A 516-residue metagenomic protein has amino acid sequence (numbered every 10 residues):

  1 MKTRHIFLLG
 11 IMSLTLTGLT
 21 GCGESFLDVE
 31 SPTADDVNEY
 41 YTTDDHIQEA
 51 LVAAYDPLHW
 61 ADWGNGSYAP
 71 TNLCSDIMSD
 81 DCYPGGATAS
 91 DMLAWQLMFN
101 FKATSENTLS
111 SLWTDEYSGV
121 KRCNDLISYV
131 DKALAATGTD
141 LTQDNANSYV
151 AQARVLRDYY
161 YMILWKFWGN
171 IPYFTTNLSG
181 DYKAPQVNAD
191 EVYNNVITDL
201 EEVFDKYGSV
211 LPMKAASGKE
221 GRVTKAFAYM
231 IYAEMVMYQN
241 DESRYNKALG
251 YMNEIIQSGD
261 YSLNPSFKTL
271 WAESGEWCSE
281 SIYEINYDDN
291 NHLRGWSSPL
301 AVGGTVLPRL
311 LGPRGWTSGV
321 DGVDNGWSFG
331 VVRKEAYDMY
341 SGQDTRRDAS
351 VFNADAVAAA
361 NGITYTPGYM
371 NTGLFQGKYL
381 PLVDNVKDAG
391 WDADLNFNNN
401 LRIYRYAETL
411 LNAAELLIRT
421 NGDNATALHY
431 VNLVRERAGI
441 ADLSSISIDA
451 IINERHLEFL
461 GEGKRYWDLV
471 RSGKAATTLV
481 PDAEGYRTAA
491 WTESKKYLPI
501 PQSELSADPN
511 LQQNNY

Functional and structural regions predicted by a protein language model:
T3, T17-T43, D158, V196 (+4 more regions): Bacterial Sec-dependent N-terminal signal peptides
C22-F26, D44, C74, C82 (+10 more regions): Long, intrinsically disordered, low-complexity segments
C22-L73, L270-W271, A507-Y516: Membrane-proximal, proline-rich intrinsically disordered regions
D44, Q48-V52, D56-G64, A87-W168 (+5 more regions): Conserved, well-structured interaction surfaces
M92, E335-R405: Flexible, polar/acidic helix-loop-strand segments at domain edges
W165-F167, P172, Y238-E242, R419-G422: Short coil/turn linking the two alpha-helices of tandem helical-hairpin repeats
